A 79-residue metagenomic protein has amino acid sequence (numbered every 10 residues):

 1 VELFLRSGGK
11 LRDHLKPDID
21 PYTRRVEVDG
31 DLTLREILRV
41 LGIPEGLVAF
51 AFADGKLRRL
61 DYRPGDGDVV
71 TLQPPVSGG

Functional and structural regions predicted by a protein language model:
V1-G78: Ubiquitin-like/PB1-type beta-grasp interaction modules and other compact soluble beta-rich domains
